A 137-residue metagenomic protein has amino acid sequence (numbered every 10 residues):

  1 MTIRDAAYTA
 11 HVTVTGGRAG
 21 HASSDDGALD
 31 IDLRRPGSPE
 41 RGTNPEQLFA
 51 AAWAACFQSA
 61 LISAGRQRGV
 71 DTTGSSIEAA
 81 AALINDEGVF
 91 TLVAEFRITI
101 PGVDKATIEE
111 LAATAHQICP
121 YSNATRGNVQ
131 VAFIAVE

Functional and structural regions predicted by a protein language model:
M1-A51, Q58-E137: Extended beta-strand/beta-hairpin segments
